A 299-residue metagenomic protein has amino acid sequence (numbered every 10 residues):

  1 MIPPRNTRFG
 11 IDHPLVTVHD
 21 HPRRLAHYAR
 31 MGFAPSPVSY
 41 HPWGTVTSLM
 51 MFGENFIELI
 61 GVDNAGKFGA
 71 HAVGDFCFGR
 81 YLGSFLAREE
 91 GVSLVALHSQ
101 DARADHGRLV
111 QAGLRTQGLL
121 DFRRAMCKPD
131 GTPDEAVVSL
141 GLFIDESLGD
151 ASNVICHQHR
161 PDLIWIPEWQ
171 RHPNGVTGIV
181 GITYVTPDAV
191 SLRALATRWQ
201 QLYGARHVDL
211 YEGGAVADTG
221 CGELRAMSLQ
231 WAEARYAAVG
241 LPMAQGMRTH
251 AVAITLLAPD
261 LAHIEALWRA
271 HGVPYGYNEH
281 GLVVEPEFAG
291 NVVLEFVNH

Functional and structural regions predicted by a protein language model:
M1-I11, V16-S36, F52-D121, K128-G213 (+1 more regions): Glyoxalase I/VOC metalloenzyme domain signal
P42-V46, N278-H280: Short acidic/glycine-enriched loop/turn segments that link adjacent beta-strands
